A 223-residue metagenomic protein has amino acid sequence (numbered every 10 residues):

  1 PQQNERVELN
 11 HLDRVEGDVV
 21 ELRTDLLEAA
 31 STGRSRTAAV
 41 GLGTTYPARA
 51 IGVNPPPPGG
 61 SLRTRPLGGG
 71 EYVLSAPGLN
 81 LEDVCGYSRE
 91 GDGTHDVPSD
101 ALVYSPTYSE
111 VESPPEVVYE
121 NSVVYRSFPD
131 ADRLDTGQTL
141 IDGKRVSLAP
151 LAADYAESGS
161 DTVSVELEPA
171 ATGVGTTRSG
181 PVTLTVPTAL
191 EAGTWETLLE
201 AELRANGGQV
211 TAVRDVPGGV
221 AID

Functional and structural regions predicted by a protein language model:
N4-R34: Membrane-proximal N-terminal amphipathic helix
R23-L26, A30, R34-D223: Boundary segments of small protein-protein interaction reader/adaptor domains
